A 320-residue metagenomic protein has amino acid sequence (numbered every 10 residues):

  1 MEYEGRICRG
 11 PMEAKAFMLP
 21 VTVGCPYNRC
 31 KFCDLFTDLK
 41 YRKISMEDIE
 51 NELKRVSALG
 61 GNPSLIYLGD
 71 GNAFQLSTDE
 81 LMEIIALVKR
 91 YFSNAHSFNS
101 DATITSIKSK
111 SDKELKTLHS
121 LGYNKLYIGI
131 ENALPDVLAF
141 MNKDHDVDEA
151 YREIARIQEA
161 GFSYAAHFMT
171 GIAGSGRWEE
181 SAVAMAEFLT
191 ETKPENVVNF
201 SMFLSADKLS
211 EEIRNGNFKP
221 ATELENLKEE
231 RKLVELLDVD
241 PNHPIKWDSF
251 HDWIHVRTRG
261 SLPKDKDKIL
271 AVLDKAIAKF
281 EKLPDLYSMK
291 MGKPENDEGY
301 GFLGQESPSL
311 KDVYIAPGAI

Functional and structural regions predicted by a protein language model:
M1-P11, T190-I320: Auxiliary Fe-S-binding modules of radical SAM enzymes
E4-N51: Canonical Radical SAM [4Fe-4S] cluster-binding loop centered on the CxxxCxxC motif and its immediate flanking residues
L35-E52, G60-L76, Y91-S109, Y123-A150 (+3 more regions): Core AdoMet radical
T78-I85, K108-L118: Distinct, well-ordered alpha-helical segments
L81-F98, V147-A166, P220-P241: Alpha-helix-loop-beta-strand connector modules within alpha/beta enzyme cores
T105, G129, A133-V137, I157-S181 (+2 more regions): Conserved strand-turn element in the central/C-terminal portion of the radical SAM core barrel that lines
K113-L115, A173-E191: Catalytic cores of alpha/beta
